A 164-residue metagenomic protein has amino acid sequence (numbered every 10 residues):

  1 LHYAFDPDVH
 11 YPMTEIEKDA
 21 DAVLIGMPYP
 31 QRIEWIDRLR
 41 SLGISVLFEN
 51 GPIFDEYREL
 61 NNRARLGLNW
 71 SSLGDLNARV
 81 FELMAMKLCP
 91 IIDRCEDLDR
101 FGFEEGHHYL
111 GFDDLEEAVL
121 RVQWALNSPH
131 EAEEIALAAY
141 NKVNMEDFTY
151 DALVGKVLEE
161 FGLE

Functional and structural regions predicted by a protein language model:
L1-E105, Y150: Nucleotide-sugar donor-binding catalytic core of glycosyltransferases
I36-R40, F81, V122-Q123, Y140 (+1 more regions): Non-transmembrane alpha-helical segments in soluble domains of secreted/periplasmic/extracellular proteins
C89-I91, H107-D113, K156-E164: Short, contiguous hydrophobic alpha-helices characteristic of membrane insertion segments
Y109-L115, W124-P129: Conserved acidic donor-binding segment of nucleotide-sugar-dependent glycosyltransferases
N127-E159: A charged, aromatic-enriched C-terminal amphipathic alpha-helix characteristic of glycosyltransferases across folds
